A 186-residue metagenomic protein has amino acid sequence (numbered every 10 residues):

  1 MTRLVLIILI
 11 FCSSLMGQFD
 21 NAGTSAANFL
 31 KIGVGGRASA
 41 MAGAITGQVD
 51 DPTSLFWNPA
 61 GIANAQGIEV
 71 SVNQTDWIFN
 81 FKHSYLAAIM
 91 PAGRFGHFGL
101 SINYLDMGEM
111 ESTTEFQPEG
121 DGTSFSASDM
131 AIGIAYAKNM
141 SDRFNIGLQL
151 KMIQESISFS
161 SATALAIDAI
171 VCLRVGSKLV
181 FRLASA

Functional and structural regions predicted by a protein language model:
L4-S14: Sec-dependent N-terminal signal peptides
Q18-A186: Subset of outer-membrane beta-barrel
